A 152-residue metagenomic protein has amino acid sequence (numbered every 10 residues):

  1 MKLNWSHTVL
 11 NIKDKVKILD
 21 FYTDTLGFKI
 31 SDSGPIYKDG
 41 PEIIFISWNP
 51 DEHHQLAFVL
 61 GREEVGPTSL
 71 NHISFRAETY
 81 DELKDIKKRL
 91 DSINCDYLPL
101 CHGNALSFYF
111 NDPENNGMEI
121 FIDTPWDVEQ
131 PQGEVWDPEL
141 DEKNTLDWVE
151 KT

Functional and structural regions predicted by a protein language model:
M1, K87-K88, S92-T152: Vicinal oxygen chelate
K2, L10-H53: Core segments of cupin and vicinal oxygen chelate
W5-K13, E63-R89, L106-N116: Vicinal oxygen chelate
H7, I43, H54-L56, H72 (+1 more regions): Histidine-centered active-site/metal-ligand motif
S31-G34, V59, L100: Solvent-exposed beta-strand sheet faces enriched in polar/charged residues
I36-D39, E64-V65, L100-G103: A short beta-turn/loop motif at secondary-structure boundaries
F45, Q55-V59, E119: Conserved beta-strand in the GNAT
L60-G61, D123: Acetyl-CoA-dependent GNAT
